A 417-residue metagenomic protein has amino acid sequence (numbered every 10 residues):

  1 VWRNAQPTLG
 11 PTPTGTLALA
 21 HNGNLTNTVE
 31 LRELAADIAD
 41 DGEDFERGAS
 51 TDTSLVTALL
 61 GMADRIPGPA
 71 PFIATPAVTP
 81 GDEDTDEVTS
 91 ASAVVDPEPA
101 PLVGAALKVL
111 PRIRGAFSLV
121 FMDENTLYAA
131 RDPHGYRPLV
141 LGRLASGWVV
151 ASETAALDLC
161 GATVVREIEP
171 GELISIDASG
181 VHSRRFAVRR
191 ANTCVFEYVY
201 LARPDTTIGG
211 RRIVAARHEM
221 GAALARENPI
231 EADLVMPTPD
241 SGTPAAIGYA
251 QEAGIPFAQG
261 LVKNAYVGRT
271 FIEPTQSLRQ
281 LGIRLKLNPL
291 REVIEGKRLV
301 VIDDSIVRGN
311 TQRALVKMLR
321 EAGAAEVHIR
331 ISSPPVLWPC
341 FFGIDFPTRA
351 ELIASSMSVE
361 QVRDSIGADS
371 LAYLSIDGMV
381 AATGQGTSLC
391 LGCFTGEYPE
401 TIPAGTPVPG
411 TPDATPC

Functional and structural regions predicted by a protein language model:
V1-E169, S175-A232, T238, E326: Conserved short alpha-helical segments that host acidic/polar catalytic motifs at enzyme active sites
N27, Y128, Y136-R137, L157-L159 (+6 more regions): Flexible loop/turn segments at secondary-structure boundaries
D40-G42, R65-I66, E227-D233, Q251-A258 (+2 more regions): Secondary-structure transition/capping motifs at alpha-helix termini and the adjoining loop/turn into the next element
A49, S54-L59, D82, F257-G268 (+1 more regions): A conserved beta-strand->alpha-helix junction
K108, A156, T163, I168-E172 (+5 more regions): Phosphate/diphosphate-binding loops
L110, N125-T126, G161-T163, E167 (+2 more regions): PRPP-dependent phosphoribosyltransferase catalytic core
F121, R131, S152, A178 (+10 more regions): Active-site proximal loops enriched in glycine and acidic residues that flank catalytic Cys/His/Asp and coordinate
G254-V300, N310, L337-P347: Short, glycine/charge-rich flexible loops or terminal/linker lids adjacent to PRPP-binding catalytic cores
